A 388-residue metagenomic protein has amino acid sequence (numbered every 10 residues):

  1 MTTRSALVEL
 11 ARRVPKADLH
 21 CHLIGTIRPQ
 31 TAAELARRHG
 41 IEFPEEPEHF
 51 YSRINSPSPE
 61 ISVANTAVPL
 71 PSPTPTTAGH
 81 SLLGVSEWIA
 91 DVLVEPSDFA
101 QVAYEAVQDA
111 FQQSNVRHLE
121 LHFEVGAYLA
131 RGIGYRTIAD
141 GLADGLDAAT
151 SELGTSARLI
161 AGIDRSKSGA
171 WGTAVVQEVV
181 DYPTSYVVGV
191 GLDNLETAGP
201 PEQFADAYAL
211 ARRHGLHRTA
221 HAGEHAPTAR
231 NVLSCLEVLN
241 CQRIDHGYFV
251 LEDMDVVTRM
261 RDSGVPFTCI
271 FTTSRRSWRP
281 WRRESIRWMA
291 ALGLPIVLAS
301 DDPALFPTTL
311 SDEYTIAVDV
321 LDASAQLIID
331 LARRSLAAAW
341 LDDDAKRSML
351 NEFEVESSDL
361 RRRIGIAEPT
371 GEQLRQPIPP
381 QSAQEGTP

Functional and structural regions predicted by a protein language model:
M1-L216, E224-V238, R243-D245, F249-P388: Metal-cofactor-binding active-site regions of metalloenzymes
